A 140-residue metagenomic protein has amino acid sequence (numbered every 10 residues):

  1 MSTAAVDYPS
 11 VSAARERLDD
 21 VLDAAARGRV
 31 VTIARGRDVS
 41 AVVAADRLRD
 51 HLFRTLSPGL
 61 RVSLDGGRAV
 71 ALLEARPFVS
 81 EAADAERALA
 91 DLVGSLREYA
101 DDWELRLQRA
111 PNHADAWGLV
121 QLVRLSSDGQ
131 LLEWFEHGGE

Functional and structural regions predicted by a protein language model:
M1-L22: Bateman/CBS regulatory modules and CBS-like beta-alpha motifs in cytosolic regions of diverse proteins
D7-Y8, E74-R87: A short, exposed loop/beta-hairpin motif centered on an aromatic-Gly-Thr core
S10, D65-G67, N112: Generic signature of intrinsically disordered, low-complexity, basic-rich segments and short cationic peptides
A14, A71, A88: Hydrophobic pocket/interface hotspot
A14, G36-R37: Hydrophobic alpha-helical segments that mediate membrane insertion or helix-helix packing
D20-D23, R27, T32, D38-G59 (+1 more regions): Short, charged, surface-exposed hinge/linker loops at domain edges that act as mobile lids or interdomain connectors
L56-A75: Short aromatic-glycine-(Arg/Gly/Cys) micro-motifs in beta-strand/loop hairpins
